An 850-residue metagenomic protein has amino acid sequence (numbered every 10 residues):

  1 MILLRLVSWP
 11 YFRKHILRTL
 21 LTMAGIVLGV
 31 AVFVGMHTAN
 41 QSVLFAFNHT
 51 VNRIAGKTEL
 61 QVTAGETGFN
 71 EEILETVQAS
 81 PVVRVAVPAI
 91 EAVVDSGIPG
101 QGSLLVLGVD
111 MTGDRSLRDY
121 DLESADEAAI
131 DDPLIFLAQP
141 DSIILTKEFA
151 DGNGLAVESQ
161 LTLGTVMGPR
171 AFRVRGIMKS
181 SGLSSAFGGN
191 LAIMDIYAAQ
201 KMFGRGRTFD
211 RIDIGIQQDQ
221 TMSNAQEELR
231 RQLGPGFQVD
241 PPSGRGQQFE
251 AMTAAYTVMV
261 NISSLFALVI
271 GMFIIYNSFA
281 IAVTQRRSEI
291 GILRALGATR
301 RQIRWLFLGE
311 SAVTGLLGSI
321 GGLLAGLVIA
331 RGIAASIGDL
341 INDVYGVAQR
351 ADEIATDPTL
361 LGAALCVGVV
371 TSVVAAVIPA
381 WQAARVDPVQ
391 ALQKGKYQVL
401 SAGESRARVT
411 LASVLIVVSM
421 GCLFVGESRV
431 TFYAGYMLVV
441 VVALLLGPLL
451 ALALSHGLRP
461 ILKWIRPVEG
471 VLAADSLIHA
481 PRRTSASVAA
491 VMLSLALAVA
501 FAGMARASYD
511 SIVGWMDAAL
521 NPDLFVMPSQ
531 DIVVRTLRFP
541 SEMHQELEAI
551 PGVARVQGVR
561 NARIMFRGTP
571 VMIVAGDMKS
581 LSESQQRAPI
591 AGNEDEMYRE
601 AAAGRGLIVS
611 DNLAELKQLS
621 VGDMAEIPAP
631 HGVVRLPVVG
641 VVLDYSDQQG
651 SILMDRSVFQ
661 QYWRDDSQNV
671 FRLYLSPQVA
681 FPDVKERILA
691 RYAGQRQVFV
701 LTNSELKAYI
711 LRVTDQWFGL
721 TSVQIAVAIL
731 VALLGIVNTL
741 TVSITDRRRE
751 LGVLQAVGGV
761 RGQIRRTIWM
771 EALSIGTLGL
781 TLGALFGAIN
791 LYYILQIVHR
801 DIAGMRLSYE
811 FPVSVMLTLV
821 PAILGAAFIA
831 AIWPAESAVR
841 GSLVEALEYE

Functional and structural regions predicted by a protein language model:
I2, R13, L17-L21, E228 (+6 more regions): Alpha-helical transmembrane segments, especially those used as permease/efflux helices and single-pass anchors
Y11, H15, F249, F273-G315 (+3 more regions): Interfacial "coupling" helices/loops that link adjacent transmembrane helices in transporter permeases
M23-M111, A129-Q139, D151, V157-S159 (+8 more regions): Hydrophobic, regular-secondary-structure patches
A46-F47, R231-V269, T284, L306 (+5 more regions): Peri-transmembrane interface segments
I54, S180-Q218, A519, A601 (+2 more regions): Small-residue transmembrane helix packing/gating motifs
L104-G152, V533, S541-I550, A554-V621 (+1 more regions): Short beta-strand boundary microenvironments
F279, V313-G346, T359-R385, V414-E427 (+4 more regions): Small-residue-rich transmembrane alpha-helices
R385-L400, S837-E850: Short cytosolic juxtamembrane segments of multi-pass membrane proteins
